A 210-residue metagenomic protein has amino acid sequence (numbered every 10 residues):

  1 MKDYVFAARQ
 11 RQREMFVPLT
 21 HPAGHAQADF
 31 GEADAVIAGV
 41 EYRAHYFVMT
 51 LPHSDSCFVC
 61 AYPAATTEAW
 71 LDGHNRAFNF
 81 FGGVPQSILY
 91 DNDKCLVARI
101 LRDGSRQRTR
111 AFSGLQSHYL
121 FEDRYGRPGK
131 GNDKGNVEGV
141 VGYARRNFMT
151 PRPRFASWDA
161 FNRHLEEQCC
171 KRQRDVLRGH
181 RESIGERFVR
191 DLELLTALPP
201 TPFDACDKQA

Functional and structural regions predicted by a protein language model:
D3-C57, A65-D72, D204-A210: Mobile-element integrase/transposase regions, centering on the N-terminal DNA-binding/Zn-coordinating module
D55-C60, V97-A98: Short small-residue beta-strand/loop micro-motif enriched in glycine and branched aliphatics
V59-S87: Active-site beta-loop-alpha junctions of metal-dependent nucleic acid enzymes, especially the RNase H-like/DDE
V84-G104: Acidic/histidine-rich, metal-coordinating catalytic segments
Y90-D91, R102-D103, D123-R145, F161: RNase H-like two-metal-ion nuclease catalytic core shared by retroviral integrases and related mobile-element nucleases
G104-D123: Two-metal-ion acidic nuclease core segments, chiefly of the RNase H-like superfamily
V141-A210: Active-site-proximal acidic segments at structured loop/helix or strand boundaries that coordinate catalytic metals
